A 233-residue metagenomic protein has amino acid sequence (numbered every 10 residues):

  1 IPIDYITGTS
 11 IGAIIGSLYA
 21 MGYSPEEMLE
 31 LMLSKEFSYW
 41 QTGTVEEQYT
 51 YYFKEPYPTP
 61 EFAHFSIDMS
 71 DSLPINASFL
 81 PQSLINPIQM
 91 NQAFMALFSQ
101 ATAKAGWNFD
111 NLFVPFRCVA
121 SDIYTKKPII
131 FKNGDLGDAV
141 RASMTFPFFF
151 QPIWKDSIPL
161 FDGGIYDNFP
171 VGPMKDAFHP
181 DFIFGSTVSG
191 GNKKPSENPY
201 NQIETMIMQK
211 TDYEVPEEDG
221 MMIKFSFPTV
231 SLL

Functional and structural regions predicted by a protein language model:
I1-T9, L18-L233: Patatin-like phospholipase
I15: Acidic, glycine-enriched active-site microenvironments
